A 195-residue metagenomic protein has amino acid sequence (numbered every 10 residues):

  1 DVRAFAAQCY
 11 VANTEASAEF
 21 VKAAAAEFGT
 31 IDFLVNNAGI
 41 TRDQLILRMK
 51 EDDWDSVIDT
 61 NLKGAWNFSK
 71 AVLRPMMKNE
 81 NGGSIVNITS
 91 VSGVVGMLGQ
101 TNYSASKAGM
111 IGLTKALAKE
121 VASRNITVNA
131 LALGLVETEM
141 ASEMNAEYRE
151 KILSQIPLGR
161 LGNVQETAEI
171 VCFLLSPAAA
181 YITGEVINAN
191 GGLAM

Functional and structural regions predicted by a protein language model:
Q8-F20, E51, Q165-E166: The beta1-alpha1 cofactor-binding region of Rossmann-like NAD(H)/NADP(H)-dependent oxidoreductases
T30, A122, T127, I182-G184: Short, small/polar-rich loop/turn modules that mediate ligand/substrate recognition or access, typified
L45-I46, D53-I58, A141, I152: Substrate-binding pocket helix/loop in short-chain dehydrogenase/reductase
S69, S106, T114: Active-site helix of classical SDR
R74, K119-S123, A180: Alpha-helical segment proximal to the catalytic Tyr-Lys
S90: Residue(s) in the substrate-gating loop at a strand-loop-helix junction that position the organic substrate next
A130, L153-A178, I182, A189-G191: C-terminal helical subdomain
